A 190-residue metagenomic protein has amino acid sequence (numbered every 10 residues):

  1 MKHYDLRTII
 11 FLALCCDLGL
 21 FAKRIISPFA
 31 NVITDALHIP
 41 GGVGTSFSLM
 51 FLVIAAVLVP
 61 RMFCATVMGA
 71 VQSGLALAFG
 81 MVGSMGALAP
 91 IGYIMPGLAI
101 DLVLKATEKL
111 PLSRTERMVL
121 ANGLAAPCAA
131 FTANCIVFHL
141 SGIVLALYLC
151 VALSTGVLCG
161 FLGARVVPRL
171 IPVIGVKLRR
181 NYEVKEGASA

Functional and structural regions predicted by a protein language model:
M1-A56: Hydrophobic transmembrane alpha-helices
R7-C15, F21, I91-N134, A164: Short helix-perturbing small/polar motifs within transmembrane alpha-helices
I9-L14, S46, M50, M62-A70 (+4 more regions): Hydrophobic alpha-helical transmembrane segments
A22-N31, M62, L75-G83, T132-G142: Transmembrane helix-loop junctions in multi-pass membrane proteins
S27-A36, S73-L102: Interfacial aromatic-anchored transmembrane helix boundaries in multi-pass membrane proteins
T45-P60, C64, A99, V103: Generic transmembrane alpha-helix motif of multi-pass integral membrane proteins
L110-A190: Membrane-embedded alpha-helical hairpins and interfacial helices in multi-pass inner-membrane proteins
